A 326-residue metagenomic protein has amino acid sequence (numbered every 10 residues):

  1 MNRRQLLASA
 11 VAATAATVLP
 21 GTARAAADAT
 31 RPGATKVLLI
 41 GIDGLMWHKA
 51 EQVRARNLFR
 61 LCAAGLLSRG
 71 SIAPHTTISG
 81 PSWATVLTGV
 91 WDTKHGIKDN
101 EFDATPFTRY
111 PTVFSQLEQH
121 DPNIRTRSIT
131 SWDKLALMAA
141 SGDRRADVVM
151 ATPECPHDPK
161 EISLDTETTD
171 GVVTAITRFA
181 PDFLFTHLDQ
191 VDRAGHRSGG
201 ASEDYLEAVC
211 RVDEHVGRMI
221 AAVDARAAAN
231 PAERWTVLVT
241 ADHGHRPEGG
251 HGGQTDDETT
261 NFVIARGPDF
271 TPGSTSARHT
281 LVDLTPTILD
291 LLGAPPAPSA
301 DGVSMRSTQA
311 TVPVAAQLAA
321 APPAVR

Functional and structural regions predicted by a protein language model:
M1-T14: N-terminal secretory signal peptides and thylakoid transit peptides that target proteins across membranes
G21-T35: C-terminal segment of N-terminal export signals and the immediately downstream linker at the start of the mature
L38-L39, N57-L58, A208-G252, I288: Metal-dependent active-site segment of extracytoplasmic phospho-/sulfohydrolases and closely related
H48-S82, V90: Short, structured active-site-proximal loop/turn typified by the sulfatase FGly-forming signature C/S-X-P-X-R
W83-G89, G253-P296, R306, T311-V312: Substrate-binding rim/cap in mid-to-C-terminal beta-strand-loop elements of soluble/periplasmic
H95-D99, T105-S163: Catalytic-site neighborhoods of secreted/periplasmic enzymes that process anionic sulfate/phosphate groups
A139-V148, D170-R218, A222: Active-site His/acidic residue clusters
V237-P268, L318: Histidine-centered active-site microenvironments of extracellular/periplasmic hydrolases and transferases
